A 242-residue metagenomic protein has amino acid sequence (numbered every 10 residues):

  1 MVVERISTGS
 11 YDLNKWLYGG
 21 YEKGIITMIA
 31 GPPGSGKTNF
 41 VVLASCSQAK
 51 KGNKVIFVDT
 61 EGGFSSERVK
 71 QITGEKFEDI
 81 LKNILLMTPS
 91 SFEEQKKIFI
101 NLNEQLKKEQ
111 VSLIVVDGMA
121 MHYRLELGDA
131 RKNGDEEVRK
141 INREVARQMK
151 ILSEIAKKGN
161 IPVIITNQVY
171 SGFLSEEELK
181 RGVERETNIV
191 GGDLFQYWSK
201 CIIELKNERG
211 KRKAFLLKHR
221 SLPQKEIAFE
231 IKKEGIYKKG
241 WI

Functional and structural regions predicted by a protein language model:
T8, G24, F64, D79 (+5 more regions): Charged, alpha-helix-enriched surfaces in structured cytosolic catalytic cores of large nucleotide-utilizing machines
T8-G20: Pre-Walker A adenine-sensing motif
L13, I29, V69, I84 (+3 more regions): Conserved RecA-like P-loop NTPase ATPase core
G19-Y21, S47-K51, K76-I80, E104-E109 (+2 more regions): Conserved catalytic network of the ASCE P-loop NTPase/AAA+ motor domain
E22-N101: Conserved P-loop
F99-L194: P-loop NTPase motor core
I155-I242: Phosphate-binding/switch region of NTP-binding enzymes
